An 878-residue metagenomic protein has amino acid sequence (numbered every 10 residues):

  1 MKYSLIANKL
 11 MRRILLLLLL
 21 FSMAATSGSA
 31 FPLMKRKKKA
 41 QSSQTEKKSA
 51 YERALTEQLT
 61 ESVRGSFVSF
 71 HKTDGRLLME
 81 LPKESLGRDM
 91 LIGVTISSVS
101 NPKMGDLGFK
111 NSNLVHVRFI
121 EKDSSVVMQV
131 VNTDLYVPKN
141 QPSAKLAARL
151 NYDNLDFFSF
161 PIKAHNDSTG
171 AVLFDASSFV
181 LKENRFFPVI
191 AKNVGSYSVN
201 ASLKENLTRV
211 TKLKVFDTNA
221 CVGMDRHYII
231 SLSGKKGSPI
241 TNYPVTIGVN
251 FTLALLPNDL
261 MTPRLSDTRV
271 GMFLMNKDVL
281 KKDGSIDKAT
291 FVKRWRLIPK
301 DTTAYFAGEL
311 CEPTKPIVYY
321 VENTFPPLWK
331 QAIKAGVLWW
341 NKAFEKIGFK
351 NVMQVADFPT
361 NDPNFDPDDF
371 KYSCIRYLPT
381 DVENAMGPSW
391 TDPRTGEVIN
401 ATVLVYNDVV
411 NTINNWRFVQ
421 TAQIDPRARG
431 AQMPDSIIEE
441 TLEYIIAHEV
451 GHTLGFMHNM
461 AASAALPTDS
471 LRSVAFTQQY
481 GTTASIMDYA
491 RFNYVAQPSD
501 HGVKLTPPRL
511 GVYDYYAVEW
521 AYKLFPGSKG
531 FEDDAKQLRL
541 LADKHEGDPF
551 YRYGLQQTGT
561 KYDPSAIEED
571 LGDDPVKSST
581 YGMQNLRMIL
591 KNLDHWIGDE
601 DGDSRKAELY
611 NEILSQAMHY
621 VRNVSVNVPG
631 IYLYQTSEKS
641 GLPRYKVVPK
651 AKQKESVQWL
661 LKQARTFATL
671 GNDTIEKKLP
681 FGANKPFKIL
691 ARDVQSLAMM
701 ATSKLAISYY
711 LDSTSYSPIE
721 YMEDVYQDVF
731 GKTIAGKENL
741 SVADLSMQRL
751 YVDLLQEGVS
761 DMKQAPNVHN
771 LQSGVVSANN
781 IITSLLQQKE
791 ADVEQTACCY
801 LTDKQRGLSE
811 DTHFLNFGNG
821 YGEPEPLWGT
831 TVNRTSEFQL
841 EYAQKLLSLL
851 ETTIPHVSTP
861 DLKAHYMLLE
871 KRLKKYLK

Functional and structural regions predicted by a protein language model:
M1-M34: Bacterial Sec-dependent N-terminal signal peptides
F31, D357-L378, E440-Q497: The catalytic-center signature of Zn2+-dependent metalloproteases
F31-F325, A343, F358-T412, R417-P434 (+6 more regions): Auxiliary tRNA-acceptor-end handling modules of aminoacyl-tRNA synthetases
L86, L328-V352: Zn2+-dependent metallopeptidase catalytic core
W329-G336, I438, L442, I446 (+1 more regions): Stable alpha-helical elements in mature extracytoplasmic
L338-F349, G451-H452, F456, F492 (+1 more regions): Sec-exported extracytoplasmic/periplasmic mature domains
T391, E397-V405, E443-L454, A496-Q497 (+2 more regions): Extended catalytic-interface subdomain
S463-K878: Conserved catalytic/binding loops enriched for acidic/polar residues
